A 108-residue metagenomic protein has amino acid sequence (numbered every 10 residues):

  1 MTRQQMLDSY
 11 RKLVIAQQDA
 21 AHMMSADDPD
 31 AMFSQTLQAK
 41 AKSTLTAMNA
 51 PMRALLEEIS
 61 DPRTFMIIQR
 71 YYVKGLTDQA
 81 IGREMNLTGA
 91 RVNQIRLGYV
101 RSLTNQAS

Functional and structural regions predicted by a protein language model:
M1-E58, A80, A107-S108: N-terminal interaction/assembly modules
A26-P29, M85-A90: Short, charge- and proline-biased low-complexity linear segments that act as flexible interaction/docking motifs
E58-L76: Short amphipathic alpha helix immediately N-terminal
I67-I68, I81-G82, V92: Hydrophobic positions on the alpha-helical face of helix-turn-helix-like DNA-binding modules
K74-T88: Helix-turn-helix DNA-binding module
M85, R96-L97, L103: DNA major-groove recognition helix of helix-turn-helix
R91, Y99: Amphipathic alpha-helical recognition patches that constitute DNA-binding helices
